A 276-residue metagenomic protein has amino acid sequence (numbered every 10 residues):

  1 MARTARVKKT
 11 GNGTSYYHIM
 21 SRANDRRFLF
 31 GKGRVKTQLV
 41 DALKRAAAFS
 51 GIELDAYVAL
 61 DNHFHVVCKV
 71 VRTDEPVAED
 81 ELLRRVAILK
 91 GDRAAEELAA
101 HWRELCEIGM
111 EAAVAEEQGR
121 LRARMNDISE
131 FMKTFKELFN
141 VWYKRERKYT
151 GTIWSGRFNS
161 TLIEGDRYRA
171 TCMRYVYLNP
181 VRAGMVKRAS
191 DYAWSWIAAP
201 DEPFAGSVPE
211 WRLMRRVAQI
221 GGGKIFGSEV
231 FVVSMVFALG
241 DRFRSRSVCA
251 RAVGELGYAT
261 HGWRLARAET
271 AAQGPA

Functional and structural regions predicted by a protein language model:
M1-D61, K69-A276: Short Pro-Cys-Gly-centered "Cys-loop" motif that presents a nucleophilic cysteine in a tight turn
